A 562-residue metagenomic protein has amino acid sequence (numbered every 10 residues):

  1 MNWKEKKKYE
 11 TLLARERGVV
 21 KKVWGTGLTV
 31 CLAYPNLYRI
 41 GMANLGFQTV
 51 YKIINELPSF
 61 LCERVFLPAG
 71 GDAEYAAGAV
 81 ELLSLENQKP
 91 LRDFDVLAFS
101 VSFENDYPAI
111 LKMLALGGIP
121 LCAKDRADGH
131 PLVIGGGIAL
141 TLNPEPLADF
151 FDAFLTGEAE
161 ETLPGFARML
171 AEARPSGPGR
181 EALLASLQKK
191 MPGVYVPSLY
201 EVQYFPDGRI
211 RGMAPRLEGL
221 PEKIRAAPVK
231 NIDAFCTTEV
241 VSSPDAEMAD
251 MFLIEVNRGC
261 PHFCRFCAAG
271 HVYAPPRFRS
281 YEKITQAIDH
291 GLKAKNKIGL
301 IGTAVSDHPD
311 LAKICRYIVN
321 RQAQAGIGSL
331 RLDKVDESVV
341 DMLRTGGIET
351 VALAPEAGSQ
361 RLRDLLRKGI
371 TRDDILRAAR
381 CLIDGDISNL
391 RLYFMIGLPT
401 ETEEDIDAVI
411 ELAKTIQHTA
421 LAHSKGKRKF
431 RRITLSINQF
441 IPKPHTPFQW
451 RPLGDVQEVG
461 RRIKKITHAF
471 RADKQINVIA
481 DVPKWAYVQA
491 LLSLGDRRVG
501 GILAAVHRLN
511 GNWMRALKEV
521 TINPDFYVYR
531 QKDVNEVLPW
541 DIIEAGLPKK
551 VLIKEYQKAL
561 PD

Functional and structural regions predicted by a protein language model:
N2-C31, Y38-R39, P197, Q203-L253 (+2 more regions): N-terminal [4Fe-4S]-dependent radical SAM core
N2-K22, V30-L32, I463, A469-D562: Radical SAM enzyme core and accessory elements
L32-A33, L37, Q286-T434: Conserved SAM/AdoMet-binding glycine-rich loop
L32-N36, I54, V240-F266, Q439-I441: N-terminal pre-triad scaffold of radical SAM enzymes
F47, L114, D149-F151, L170-A171 (+8 more regions): Short secondary-structure boundary/capping segments
L67-P215, P444-D496, L503-G511: Glycine-rich beta-alpha loop elements in corrinoid/cobalamin-binding modules across cobalamin-dependent enzymes
G70-G71, E201-F205, L311, S338-V339 (+6 more regions): Flexible glycine/acidic-rich beta-alpha junction loops that bind and position SAM and/or redox cofactors in anaerobic
F266-K283: Iron-sulfur (Fe-S) cluster-binding segments and ferredoxin-like electron-carrier domains, especially [2Fe-2S]
